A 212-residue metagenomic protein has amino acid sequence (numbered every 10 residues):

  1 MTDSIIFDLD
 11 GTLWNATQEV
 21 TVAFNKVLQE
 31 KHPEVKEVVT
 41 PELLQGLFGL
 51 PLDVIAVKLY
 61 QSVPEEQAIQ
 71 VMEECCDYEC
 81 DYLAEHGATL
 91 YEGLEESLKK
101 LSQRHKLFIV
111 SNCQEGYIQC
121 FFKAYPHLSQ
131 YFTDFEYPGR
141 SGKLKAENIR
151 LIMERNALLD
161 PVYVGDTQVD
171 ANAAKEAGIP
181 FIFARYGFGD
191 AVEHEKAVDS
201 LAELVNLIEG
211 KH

Functional and structural regions predicted by a protein language model:
M1-T2, E115, Q119-H212: Asp-based, Mg2+/Mn2+-dependent phosphohydrolase catalytic module
T2-L9, L13-E92: N-terminal helical cap/lid subdomain that shapes the substrate entry/recognition surface in HAD-like hydrolases
I6, L13, L107, Y163 (+1 more regions): Conserved SAM-binding loop
N15, I109-S111, F183: Hydrophobic residues in well-ordered beta-strands that form the structural core
F24, S97-F122, P138: Substrate-recognition element of Asp-dependent hydrolases with the DxDx(T/V) motif
L50, Y78, Q103-R104, L159: Structured helix-beta-strand junction loops
D81-I109, A146: Short, acidic loop-to-helix structural element flanking the phosphoryl-transfer center in phosphate-processing enzymes
